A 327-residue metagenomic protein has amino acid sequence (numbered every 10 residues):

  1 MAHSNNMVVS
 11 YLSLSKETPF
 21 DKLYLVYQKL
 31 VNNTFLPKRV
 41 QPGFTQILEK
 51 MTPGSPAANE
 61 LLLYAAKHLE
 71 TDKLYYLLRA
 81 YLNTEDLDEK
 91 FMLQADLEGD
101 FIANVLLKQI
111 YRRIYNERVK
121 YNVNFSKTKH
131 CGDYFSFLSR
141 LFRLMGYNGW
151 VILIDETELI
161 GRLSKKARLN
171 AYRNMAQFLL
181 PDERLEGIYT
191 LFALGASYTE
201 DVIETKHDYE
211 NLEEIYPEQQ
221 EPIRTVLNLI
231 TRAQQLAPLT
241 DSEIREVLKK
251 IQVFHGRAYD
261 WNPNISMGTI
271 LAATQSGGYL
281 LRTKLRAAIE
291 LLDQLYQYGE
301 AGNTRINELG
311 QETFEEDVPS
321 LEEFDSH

Functional and structural regions predicted by a protein language model:
M1-M7, Q177-P181: Short, surface-exposed basic-aromatic patches at helix termini and helix-loop junctions that form
H3-F20, R232: Conserved catalytic segments around the Walker B and adjacent sensor/switch elements of P-loop NTPase domains
S4, K22-P42: Conserved NTP-binding/hydrolysis module of P-loop NTPases
L25, R39-P42, P53-P56, L69 (+8 more regions): Alpha-helix boundary/N-cap detector
V31, T45-L62, S139, L285-Y296: Short, amphipathic alpha-helical segments that act as regulatory/interfacial helices in nucleotide-processing proteins
G43-E117: Coupling/switch/interface segments within P-loop NTPase motor domains and analogous charged loops in nucleic-acid
L87-L107, I223-L229, A233-H327: C-terminal alpha-helical "lid" subdomain
E98-P263: The catalytic "switch" region of P-loop NTPases
